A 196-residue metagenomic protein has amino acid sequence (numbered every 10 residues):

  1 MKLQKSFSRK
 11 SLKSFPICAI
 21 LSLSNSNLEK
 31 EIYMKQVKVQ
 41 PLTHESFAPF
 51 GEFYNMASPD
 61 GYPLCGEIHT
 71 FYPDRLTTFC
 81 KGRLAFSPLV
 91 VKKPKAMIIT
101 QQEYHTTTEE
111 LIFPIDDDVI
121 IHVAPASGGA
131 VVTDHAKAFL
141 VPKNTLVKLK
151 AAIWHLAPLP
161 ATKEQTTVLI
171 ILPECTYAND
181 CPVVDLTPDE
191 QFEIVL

Functional and structural regions predicted by a protein language model:
P16, I20-K30: Short, positively charged and aromatic/hydrophobic N-terminal segments
Y33-A138, K163, Y177-N179, D185-T187 (+1 more regions): Non-catalytic, conserved peripheral segments adjacent to functional cores
V141-L156: Conserved metal-binding segment of the jelly-roll/cupin
I153-C181: A short beta-strand-loop micro-motif that forms or neighbors metal/cofactor- and ligand-binding patches at active-site
